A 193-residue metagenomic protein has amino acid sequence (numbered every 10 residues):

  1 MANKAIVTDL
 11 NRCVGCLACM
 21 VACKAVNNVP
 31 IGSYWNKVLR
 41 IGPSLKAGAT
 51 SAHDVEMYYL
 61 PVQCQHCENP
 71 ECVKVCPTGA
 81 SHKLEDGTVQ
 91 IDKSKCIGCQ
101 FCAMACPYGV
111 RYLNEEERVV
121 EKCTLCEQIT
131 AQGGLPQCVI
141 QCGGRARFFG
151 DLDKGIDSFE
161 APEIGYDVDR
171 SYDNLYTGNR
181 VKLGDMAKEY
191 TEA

Functional and structural regions predicted by a protein language model:
M1-A193: Non-ligating segments of multi-cofactor redox enzymes
